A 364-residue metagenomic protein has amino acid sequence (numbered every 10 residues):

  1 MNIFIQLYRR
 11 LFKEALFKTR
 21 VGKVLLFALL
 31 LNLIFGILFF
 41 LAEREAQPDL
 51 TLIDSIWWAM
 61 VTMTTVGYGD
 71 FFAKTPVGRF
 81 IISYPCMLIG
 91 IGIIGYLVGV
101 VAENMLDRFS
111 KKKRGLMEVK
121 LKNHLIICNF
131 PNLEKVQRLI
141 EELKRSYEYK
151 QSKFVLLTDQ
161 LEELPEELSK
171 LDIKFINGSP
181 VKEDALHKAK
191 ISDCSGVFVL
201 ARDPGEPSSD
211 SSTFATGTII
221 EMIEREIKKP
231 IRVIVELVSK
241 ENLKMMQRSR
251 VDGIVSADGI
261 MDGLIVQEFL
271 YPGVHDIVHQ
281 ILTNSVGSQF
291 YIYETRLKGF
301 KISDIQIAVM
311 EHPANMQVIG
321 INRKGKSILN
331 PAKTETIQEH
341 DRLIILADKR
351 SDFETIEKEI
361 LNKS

Functional and structural regions predicted by a protein language model:
M1-L33, L41, T64, F72-A73 (+4 more regions): Cytosolic regulatory regions of ion transport systems
E43-M60: Interfacial/capping segments of alpha-helical transmembrane domains
